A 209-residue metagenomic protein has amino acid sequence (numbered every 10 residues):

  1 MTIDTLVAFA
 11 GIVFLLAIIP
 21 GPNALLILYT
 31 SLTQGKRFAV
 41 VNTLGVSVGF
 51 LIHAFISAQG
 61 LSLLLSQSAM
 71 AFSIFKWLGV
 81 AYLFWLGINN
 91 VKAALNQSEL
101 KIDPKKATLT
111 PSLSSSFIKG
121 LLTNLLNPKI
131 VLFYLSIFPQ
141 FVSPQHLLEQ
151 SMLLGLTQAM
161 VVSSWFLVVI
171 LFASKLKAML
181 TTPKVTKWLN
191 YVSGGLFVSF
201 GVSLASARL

Functional and structural regions predicted by a protein language model:
I3-S73, S136-T157, L171: Juxtamembrane transmembrane-helix termini in multi-pass membrane transport proteins
V7, G11, T110-L122, E149-L153 (+1 more regions): Alpha-helical membrane-protein architecture signal
F14, I18, L51-I52, I88 (+5 more regions): Hydrophobic/aromatic residues within the transmembrane alpha-helices of Major Facilitator Superfamily
G21, N127, G194: Short, conserved phosphate/pyrophosphate- and ester-handling motifs at nucleotide-, phospho-/glycolipid
G45, G49, H53-L61, L83-N89 (+4 more regions): Alpha-helical transmembrane segments and their lipid-water interface positions in multi-pass membrane proteins
S66-S98, V162-W165, V169, K177-L209: Selective transmembrane alpha-helices of multi-pass membrane proteins
K92-S112: Flexible cytoplasmic inter-helical loops of multi-pass small-molecule transporters
L126-P139, F200-S203: Kinked, hydrophobic transmembrane alpha-helices enriched for aromatic residues and small/kink-inducing positions
